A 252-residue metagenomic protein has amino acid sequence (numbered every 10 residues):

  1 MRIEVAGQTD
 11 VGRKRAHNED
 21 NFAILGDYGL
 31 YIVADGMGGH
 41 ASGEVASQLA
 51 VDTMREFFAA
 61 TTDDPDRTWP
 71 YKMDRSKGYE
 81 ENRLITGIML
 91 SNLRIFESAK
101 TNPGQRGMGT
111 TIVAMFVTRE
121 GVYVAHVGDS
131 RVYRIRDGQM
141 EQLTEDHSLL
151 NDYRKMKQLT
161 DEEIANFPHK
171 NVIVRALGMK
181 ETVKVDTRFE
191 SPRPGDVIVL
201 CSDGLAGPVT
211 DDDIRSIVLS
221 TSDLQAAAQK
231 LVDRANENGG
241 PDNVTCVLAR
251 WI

Functional and structural regions predicted by a protein language model:
M1-I252: PP2C/PPM-type serine/threonine phosphatase catalytic domain
